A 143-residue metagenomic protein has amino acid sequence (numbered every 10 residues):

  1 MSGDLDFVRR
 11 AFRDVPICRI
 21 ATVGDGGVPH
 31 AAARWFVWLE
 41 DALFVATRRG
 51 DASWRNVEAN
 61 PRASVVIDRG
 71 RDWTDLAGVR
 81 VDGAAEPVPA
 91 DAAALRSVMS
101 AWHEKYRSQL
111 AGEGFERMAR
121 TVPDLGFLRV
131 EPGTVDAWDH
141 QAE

Functional and structural regions predicted by a protein language model:
M1-C18: Extreme N-terminal tail/first-helix region
S2, L76-E143: Charged, gly/pro-rich active-site loop segments
L5, G50-D51, G112: Structural motif corresponding to alpha-helix initiation and N-cap regions
F12-R13, E58-A59, R120: Alpha-helix boundary recognition
V15-R49, V57, S64-D68, A77: Short beta-strand segments
P16-I17, R62, R107, V135: Generic structural signal for secondary-structure transition and capping sites
G26-V28, R71-W73, M118-V122: A short beta-turn/loop motif at secondary-structure boundaries
D51-S53, D72: Short, surface-exposed beta-strand-loop junctions and turns on beta-sheet-rich folds
